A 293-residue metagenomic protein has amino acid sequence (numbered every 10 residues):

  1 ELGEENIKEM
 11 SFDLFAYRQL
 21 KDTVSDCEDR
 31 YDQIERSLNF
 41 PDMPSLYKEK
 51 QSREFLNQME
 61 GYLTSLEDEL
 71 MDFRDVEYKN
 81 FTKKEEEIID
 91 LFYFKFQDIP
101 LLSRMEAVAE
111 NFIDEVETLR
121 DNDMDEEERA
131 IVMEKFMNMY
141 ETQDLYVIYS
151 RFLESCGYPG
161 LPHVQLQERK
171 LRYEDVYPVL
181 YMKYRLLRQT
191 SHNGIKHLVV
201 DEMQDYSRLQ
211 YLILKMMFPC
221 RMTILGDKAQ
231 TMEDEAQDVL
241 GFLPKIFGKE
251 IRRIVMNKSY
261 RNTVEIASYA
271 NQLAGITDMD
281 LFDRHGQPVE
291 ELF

Functional and structural regions predicted by a protein language model:
E1-L198, Q204-I213: Alpha-helical nucleic-acid-binding subdomain of P-loop helicases immediately C-terminal to the Walker A/P-loop
L2-R18, D22, E28, P159-V164 (+2 more regions): Conserved helicase motor core of SF1/SF2 NTP-dependent helicases
